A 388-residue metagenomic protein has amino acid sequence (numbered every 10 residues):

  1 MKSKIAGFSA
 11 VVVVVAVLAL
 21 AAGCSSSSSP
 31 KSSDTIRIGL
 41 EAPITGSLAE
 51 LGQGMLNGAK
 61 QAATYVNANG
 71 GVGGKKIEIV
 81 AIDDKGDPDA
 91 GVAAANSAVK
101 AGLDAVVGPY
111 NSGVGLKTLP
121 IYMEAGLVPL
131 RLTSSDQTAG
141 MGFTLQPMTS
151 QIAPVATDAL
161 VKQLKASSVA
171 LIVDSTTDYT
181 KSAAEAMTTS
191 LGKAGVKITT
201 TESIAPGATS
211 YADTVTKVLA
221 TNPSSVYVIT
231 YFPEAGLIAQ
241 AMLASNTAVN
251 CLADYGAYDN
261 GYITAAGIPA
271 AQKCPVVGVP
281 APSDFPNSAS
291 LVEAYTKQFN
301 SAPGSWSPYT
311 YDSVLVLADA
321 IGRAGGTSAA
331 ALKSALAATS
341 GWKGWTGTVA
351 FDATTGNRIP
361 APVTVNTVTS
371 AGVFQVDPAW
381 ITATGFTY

Functional and structural regions predicted by a protein language model:
M1-R37, A68, T384-Y388: Short, low-complexity disordered leader/linker segments with a strong preference for bacterial N-terminal type II
K31, T35, E50-M55, N69-Q137 (+2 more regions): Beta-alpha junction/loop-to-helix N-cap segments that form part of ligand/metal-binding clefts
S32-K60, I82-D89, Y110-N111, I172-K181 (+1 more regions): Extracytoplasmic "Venus flytrap"
I44, G142-P206, S225, L317: An alpha-beta-alpha
A98-Y110, L130-L132, V169-I172, N222-F232 (+3 more regions): Periplasmic-binding protein-like
A125, A183-V277: Extracellular/periplasmic bilobed ligand-binding domains
A239-Y311, D377-T387: Extracellular/periplasmic periplasmic-binding protein-like sensory domains
F299-G304, A318-V373: Segments of small-molecule ligand-sensing domains
